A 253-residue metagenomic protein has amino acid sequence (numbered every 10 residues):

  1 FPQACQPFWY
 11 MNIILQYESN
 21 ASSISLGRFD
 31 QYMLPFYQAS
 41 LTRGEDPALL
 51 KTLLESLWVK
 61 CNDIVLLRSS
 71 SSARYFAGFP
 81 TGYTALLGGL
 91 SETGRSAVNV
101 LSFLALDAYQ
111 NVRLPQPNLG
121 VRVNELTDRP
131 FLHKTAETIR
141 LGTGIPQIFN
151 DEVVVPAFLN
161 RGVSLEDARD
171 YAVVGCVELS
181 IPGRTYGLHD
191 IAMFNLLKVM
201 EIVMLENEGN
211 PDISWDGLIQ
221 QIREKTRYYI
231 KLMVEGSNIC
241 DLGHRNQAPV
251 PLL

Functional and structural regions predicted by a protein language model:
F1-L253: Conserved catalytic cores of very large enzyme subunits
